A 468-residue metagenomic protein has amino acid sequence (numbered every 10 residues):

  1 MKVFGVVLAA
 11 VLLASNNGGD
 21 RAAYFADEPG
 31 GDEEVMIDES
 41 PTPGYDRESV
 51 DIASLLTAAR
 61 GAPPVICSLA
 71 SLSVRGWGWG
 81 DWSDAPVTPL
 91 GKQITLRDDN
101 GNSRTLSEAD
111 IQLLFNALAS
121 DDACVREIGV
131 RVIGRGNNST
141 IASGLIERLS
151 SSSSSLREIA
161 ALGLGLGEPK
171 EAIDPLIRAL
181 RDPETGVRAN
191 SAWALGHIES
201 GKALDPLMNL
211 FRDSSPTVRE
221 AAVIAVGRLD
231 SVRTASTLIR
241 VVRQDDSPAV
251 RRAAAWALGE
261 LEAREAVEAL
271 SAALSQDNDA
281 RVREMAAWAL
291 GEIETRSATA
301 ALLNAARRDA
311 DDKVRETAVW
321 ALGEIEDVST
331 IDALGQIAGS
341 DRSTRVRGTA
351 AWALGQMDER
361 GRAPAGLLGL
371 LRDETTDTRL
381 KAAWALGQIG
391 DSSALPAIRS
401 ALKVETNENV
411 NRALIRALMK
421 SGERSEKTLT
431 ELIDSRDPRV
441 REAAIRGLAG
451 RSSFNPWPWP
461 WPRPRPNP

Functional and structural regions predicted by a protein language model:
M1-G19: Sec-dependent N-terminal signal peptides
G18-I111, C124: N-terminal leader/linker segments that initiate helical-solenoid repeat arrays
D46-A58, G80-G91, T105-A119, N138-S150 (+10 more regions): Amphipathic alpha-helical scaffolding segments comprising HEAT/armadillo-like alpha-solenoid repeats
A62-P63, D121-D122, S152-S154, P183-E184 (+8 more regions): Short inter-helical turns and helix N-cap capping residues of alpha-solenoid HEAT/ARM repeat scaffolds
E127, R131, G136, E147 (+7 more regions): A generic tandem-repeat structural signature
